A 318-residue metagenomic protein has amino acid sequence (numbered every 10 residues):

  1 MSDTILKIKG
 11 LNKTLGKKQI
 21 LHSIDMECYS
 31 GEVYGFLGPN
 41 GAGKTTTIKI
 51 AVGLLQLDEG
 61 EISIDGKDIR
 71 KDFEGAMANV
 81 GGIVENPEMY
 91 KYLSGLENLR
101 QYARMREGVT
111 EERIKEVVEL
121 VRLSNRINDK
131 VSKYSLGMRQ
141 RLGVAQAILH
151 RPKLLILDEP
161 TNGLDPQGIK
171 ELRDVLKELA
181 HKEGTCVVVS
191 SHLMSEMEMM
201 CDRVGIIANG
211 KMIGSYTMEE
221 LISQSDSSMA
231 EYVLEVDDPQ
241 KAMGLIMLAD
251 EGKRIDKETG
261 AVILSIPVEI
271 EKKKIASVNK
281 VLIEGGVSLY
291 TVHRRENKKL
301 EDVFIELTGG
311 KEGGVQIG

Functional and structural regions predicted by a protein language model:
M1-N12, G310-G318: ABC-family P-loop ATPase nucleotide-binding domain
D3-L6, K13-V189, M194-A208, M212-G214: ABC transporter nucleotide-binding domains
S94, T217, E296-K299: Short loop/turn segments at beta->alpha junctions
Q101, E116, G244, K280 (+1 more regions): Surface-exposed charge patches
R122, K177, I222-D226, I283 (+1 more regions): Signal for well-folded cores of large energy- and translation-related assemblies
R173-E269: ABC transporter nucleotide-binding domain
I270-G318: C-terminal coupling/interaction segments
